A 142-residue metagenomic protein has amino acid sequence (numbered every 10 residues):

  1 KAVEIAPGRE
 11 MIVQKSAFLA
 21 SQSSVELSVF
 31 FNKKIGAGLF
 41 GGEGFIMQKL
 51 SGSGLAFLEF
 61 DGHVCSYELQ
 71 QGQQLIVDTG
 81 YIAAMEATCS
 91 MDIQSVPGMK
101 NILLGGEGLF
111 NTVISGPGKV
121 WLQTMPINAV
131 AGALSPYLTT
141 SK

Functional and structural regions predicted by a protein language model:
K1-K142: Phosphate/adenylate-binding glycine loop and adjacent helical scaffold
